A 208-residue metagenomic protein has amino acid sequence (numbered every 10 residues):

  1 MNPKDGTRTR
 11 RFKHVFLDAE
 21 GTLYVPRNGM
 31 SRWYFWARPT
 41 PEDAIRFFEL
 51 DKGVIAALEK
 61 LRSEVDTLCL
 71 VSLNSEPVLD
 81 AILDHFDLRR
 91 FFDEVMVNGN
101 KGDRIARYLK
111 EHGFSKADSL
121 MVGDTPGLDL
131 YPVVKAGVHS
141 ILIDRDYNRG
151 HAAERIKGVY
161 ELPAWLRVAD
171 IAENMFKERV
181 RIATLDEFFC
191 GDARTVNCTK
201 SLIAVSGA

Functional and structural regions predicted by a protein language model:
M1-V15, W36, F47-E49, G53-I55 (+4 more regions): Asp-based, Mg2+/Mn2+-dependent phosphohydrolase catalytic module
R11-R27: Asp-based phosphoryl-transfer active-site loop
V25-S31, R145: Short beta->alpha transition motifs characteristic of CBS
M30-A44: Conserved phosphoryl-transfer catalytic core
S72-N74: Conserved phosphate-coupling serine/threonine residues in phosphotransfer and NTP-handling enzymes
